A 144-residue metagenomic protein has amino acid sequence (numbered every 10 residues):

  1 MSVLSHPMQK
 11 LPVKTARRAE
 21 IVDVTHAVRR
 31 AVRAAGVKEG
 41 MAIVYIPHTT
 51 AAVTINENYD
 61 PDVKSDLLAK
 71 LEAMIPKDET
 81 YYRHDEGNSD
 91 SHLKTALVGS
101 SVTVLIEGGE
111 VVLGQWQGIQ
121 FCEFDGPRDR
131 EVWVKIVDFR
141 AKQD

Functional and structural regions predicted by a protein language model:
S2-D144: Active-site histidine-anchored catalytic micro-motif
